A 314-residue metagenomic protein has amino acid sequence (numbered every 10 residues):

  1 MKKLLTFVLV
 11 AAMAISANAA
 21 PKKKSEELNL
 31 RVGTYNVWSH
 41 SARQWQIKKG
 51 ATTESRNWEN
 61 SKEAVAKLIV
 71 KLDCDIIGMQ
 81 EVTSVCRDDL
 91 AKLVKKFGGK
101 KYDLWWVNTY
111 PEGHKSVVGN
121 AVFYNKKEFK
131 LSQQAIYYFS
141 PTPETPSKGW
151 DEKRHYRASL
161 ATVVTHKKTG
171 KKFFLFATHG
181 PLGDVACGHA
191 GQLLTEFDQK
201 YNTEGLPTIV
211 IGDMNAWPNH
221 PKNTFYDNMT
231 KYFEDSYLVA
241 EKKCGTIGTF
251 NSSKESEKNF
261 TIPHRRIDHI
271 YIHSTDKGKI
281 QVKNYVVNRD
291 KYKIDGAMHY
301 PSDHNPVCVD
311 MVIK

Functional and structural regions predicted by a protein language model:
M1-K24: Bacterial Sec-dependent N-terminal signal peptides
A19-K96, P111-V117, I313-K314: N-terminal, active-site-proximal structural segment of metallo-dependent hydrolase catalytic domains
N29-A51, Q133-Y137, K171-P181, H304: Active-site-proximal beta-strand elements of phosphoester/diester hydrolases
R31-V37, V65-L90, F123, T162 (+6 more regions): Active-site beta-strand/loop signature of hydrolases that rely on acidic residues for catalysis
V37-H40, V82-C86, T109-G113, E128-F129 (+6 more regions): Solvent-exposed loop/turn segments at secondary-structure junctions within structured extracellular/periplasmic domains
G50-E54, F139-D151, T178-D184: Surface-exposed cleft-lining segments at the edges of enzyme active sites
E81-K172, V286: Structured beta-strand-rich core segments of catalytic domains in phosphoester-bond hydrolases
D198-T208, A216-K314: Metal-dependent phosphoester-hydrolase catalytic domains
